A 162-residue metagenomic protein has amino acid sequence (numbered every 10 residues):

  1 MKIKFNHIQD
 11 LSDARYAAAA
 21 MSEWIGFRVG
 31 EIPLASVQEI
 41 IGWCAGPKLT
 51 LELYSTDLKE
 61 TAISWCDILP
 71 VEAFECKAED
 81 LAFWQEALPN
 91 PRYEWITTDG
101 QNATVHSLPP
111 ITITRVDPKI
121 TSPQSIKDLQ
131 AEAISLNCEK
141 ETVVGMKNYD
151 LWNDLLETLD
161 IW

Functional and structural regions predicted by a protein language model:
M1-E79, P109-A133, C138-W162: Conserved N-terminal beta1-alpha1 strand-loop-helix module at the mouth
F83: Short, well-ordered, mixed-charge alpha-helical segments that flank or form enzyme active sites
E86-V116, Q130-I134: Active-site regions of enzymes building and remodeling cell-envelope glycoconjugates
